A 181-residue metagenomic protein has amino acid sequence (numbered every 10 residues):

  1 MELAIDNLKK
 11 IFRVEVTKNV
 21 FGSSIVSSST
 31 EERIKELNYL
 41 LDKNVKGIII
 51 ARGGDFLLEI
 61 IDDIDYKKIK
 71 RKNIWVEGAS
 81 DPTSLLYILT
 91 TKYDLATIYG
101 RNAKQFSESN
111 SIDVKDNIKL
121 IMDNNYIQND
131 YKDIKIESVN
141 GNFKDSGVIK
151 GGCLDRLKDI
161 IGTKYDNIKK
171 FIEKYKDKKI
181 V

Functional and structural regions predicted by a protein language model:
M1-N44: ATP/NTP phosphate-donor binding region
V26-S27, L86-I88, S107-D113: Short, charged, surface-exposed secondary-structure boundary motifs
G47-I49, E77, V181: Structural motif
I49-L58, D63, A79: N-terminal glycine-rich "phosphate-gripper" loop used for MgATP/nucleotide binding and carboxylate activation
I64-L89, A96-A103: Short, acidic/small-residue loops that bind anionic groups at enzyme active sites
D94-G162: Conserved anion/nucleotide-ligand pocket segment
L154-V181: Oxyanion-binding "anion nests"
